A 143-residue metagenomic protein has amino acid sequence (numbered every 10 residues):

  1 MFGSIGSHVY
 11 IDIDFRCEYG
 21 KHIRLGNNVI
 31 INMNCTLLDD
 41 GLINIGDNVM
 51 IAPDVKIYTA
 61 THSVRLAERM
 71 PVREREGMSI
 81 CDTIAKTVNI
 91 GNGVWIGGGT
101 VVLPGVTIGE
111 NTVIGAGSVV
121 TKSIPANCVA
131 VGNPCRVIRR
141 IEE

Functional and structural regions predicted by a protein language model:
M1-G6: Non-catalytic accessory segments flanking enzyme active sites
F15-L25, I30-V106, N133-P134, R139-E142: Flexible, glycine/small-residue-enriched loop-and-beta-strand segment within the central core of proteins
V101-C135: C-terminal/domain-terminus segments
